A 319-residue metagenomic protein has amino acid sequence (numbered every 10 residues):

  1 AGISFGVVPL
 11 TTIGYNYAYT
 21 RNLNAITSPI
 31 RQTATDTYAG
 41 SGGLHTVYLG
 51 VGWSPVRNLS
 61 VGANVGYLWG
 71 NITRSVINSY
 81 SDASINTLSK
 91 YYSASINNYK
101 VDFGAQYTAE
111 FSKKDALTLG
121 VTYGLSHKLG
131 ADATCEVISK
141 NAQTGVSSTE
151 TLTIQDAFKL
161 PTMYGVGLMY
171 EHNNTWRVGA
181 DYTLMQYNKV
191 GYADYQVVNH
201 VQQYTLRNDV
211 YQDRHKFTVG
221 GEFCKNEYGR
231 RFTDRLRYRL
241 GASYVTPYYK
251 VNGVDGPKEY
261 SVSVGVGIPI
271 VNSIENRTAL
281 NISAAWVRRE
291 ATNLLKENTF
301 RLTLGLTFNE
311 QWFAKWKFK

Functional and structural regions predicted by a protein language model:
G2-K319: Outer-membrane beta-barrel porins/channels
